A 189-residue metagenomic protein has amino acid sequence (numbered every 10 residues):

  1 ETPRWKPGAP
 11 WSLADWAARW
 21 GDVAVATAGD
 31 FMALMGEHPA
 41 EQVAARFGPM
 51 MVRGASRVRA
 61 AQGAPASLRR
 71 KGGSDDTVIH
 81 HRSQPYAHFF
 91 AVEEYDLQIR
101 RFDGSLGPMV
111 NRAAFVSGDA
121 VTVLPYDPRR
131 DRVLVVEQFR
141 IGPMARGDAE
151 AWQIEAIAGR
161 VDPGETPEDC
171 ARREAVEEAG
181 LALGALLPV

Functional and structural regions predicted by a protein language model:
T2-D75: Glycine-aromatic micro-motifs
S74-Y86: Short amphipathic beta-strand and strand-loop transition segments with alternating hydrophobic
R82-P85, A113, V189: Short, solvent-exposed loop/turn elements at beta->coil junctions and helix N-caps that rim active or binding pockets
A87-R130: Acidic, metal-coordinating catalytic segment for phosphate/diphosphate chemistry, firing primarily on the Nudix
F115-S117, R129-R173, G184: Conserved Nudix-box catalytic region and its N-terminal flanking loop in Nudix hydrolases and closely related
A182-V189: A short coil-to-beta-strand element that immediately follows conserved catalytic motifs
